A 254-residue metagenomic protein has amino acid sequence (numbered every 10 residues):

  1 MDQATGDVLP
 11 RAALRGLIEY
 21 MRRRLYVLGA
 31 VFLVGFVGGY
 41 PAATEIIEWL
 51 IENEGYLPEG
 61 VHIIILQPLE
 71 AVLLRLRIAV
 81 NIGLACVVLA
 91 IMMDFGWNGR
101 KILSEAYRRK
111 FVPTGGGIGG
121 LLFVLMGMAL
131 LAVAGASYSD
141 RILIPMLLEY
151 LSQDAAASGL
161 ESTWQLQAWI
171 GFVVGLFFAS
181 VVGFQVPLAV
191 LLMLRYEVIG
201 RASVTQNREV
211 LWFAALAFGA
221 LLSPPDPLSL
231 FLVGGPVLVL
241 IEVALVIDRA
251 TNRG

Functional and structural regions predicted by a protein language model:
M1-G254: Membrane topogenic/interface segments and analogous intrinsically disordered interaction regions
